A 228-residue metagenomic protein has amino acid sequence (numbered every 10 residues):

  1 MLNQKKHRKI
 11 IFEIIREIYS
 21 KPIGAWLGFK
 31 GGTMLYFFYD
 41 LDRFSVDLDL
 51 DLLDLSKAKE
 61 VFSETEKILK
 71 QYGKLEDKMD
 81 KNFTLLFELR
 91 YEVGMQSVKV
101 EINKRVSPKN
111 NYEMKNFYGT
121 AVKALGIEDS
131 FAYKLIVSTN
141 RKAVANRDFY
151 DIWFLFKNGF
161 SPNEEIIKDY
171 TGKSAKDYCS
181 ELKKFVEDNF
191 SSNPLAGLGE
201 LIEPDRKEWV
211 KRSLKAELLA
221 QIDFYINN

Functional and structural regions predicted by a protein language model:
M1-L27, L53-L55, K59-N228: Structured mid-to-C-terminal alpha-helical surface segments
Y19-L48, L52: Active-site nucleotide-donor binding segment shared across nucleotidyl transfer reactions
